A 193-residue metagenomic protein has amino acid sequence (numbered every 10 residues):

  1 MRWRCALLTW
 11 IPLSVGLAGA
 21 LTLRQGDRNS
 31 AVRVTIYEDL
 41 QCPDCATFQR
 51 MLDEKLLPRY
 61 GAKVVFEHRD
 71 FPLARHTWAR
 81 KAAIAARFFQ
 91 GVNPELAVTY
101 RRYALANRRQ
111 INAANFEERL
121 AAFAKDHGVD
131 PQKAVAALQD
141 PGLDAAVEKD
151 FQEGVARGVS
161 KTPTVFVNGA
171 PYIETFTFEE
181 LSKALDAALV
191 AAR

Functional and structural regions predicted by a protein language model:
M1-R4: Positively charged n-region of N-terminal signal peptides that target proteins for export
A6-G16: Bacterial N-terminal signal peptides
V15-G19, G158-K161: A short, compositionally biased
G19-V32: A short beta-strand-turn-helix
D27-S30, P58-G61, W78, A156-S160: Extracellular/periplasmic catalytic domains that process cell-envelope and extracellular macromolecules
R33, K63-V65, T164: Residues at or immediately flanking beta-strands
Y37-D39, R50, A121-R193: C-terminal cap of thioredoxin/glutaredoxin-like
E38-L40, A46-K125, A191: Structural alpha/beta surface segment adjacent to cysteine/selenocysteine redox centers across thiol/disulfide enzymes
